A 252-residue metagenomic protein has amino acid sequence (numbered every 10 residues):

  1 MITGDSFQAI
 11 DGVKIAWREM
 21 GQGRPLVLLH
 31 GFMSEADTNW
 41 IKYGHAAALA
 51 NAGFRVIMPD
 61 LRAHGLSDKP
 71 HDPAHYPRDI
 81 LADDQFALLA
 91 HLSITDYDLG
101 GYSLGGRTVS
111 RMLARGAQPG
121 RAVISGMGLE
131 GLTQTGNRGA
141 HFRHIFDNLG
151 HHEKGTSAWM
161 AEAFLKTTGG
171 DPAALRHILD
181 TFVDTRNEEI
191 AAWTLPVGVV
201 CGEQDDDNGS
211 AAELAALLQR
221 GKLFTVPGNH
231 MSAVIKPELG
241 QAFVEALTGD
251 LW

Functional and structural regions predicted by a protein language model:
M33-A46: The serine-hydrolase catalytic nucleophile loop
A46-D68: Conserved alpha/beta-hydrolase
D79-Y97: Conserved acidic catalytic loop of the alpha/beta-hydrolase fold
R107-G150: Flexible "cap/lid" loop of the alpha/beta hydrolase fold
E162-R186: Hydrophobic, aromatic-rich cap/lid helix
W193, V199-C201: Short beta-strand/loop motif that positions the catalytic acidic residue of the alpha/beta-hydrolase fold
C201-N229: Conserved loop-alpha-helix segment in the C-terminal half of the alpha/beta-hydrolase fold that carries the catalytic
V226-W252: Catalytic active-site module of serine/aspartate enzymes centered on a nucleophile-bearing elbow/loop
